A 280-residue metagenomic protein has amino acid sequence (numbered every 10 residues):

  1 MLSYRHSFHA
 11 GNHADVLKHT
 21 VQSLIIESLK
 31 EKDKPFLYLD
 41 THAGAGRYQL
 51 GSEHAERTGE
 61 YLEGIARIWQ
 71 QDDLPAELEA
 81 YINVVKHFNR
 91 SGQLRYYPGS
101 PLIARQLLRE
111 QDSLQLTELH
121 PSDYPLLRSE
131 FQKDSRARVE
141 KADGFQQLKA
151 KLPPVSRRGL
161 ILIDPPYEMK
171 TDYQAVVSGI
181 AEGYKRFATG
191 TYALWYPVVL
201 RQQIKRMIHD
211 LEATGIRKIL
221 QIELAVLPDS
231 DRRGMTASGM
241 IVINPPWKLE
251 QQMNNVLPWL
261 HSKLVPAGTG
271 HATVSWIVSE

Functional and structural regions predicted by a protein language model:
M1-E280: Class I S-adenosyl-L-methionine-dependent methyltransferase catalytic core
